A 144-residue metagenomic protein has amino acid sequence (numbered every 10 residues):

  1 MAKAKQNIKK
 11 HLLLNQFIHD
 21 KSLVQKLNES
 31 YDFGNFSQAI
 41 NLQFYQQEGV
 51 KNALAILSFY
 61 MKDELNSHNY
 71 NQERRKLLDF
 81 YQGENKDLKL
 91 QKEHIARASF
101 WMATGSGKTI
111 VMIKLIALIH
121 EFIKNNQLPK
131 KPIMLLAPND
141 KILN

Functional and structural regions predicted by a protein language model:
M1-S22: Charged, low-complexity intrinsically disordered regions
N7-K9, Q82, I116: Conserved alpha/beta core surface patches that mediate binding of polyanionic ligands
Q16-W101: Conserved pre-motif I regulatory segment
L42-Y45, K108, M112: Hydrophobic (often cysteine-bearing) scaffold residues that line and stabilize catalytic clefts of nucleotide/cofactor
N52-S58, T109-Q127: Walker A/P-loop NTP-binding motif
T104: The conserved Walker
V111, N126-N144: Conserved Walker A/P-loop ATP-binding site and its immediately adjacent core in helicase/helicase-like ATPase domains
